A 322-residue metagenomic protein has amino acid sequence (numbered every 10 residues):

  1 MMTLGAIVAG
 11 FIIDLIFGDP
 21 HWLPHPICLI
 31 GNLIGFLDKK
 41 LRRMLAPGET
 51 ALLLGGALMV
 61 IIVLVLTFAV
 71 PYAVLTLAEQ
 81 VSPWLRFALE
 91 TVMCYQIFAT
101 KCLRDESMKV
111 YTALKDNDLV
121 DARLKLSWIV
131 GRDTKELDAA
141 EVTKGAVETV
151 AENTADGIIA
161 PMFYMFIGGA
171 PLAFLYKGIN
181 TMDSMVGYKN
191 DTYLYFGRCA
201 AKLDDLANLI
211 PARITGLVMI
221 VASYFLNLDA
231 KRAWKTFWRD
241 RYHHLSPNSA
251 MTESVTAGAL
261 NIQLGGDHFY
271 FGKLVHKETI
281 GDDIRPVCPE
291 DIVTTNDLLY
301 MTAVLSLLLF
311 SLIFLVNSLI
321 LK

Functional and structural regions predicted by a protein language model:
M1-L175, I179, G187-K322: Hydrophobic alpha-helical transmembrane segments
